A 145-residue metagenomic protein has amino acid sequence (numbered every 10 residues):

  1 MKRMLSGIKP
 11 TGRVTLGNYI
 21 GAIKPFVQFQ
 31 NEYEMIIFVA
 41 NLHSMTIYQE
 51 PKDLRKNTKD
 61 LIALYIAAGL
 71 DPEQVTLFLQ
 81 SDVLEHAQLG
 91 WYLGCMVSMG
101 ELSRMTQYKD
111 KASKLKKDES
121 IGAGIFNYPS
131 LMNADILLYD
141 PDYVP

Functional and structural regions predicted by a protein language model:
M1-P145: NTP-dependent nucleotidyl-transfer catalytic core
